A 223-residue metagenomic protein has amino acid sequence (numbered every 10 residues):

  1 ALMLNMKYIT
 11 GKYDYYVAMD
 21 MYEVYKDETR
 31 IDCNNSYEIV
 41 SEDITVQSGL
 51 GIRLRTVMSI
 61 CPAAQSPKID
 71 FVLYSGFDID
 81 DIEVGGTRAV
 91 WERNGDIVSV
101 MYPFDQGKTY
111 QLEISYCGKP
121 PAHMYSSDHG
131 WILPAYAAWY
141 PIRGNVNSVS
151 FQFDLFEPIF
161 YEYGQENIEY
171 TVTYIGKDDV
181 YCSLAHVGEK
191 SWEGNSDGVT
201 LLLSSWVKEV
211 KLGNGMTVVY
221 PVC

Functional and structural regions predicted by a protein language model:
A1-G51: N-terminal, polar/Ser/Thr-rich
N5-Y15, C117-L202: Extended, low-hydrophobicity, Ser/Thr/Pro/Gly-biased non-transmembrane segments
V40-Q47, M101-P103, H186, E209: Short amphipathic beta-strand and strand-loop transition segments with alternating hydrophobic
D43-I44, M58, R88-A89, S99-F104 (+1 more regions): Beta-strand-rich interaction surfaces with strong enrichment in secreted/lumenal proteins
L54-S75: Ligand-binding face of N-terminal immunoglobulin V-set domains in extracellular IgSF glycoproteins
R55-V57, Q111-S115, T171-T173: Residues within well-ordered beta-strands of beta-sheet-rich folds
G76-I132, S191-E193: A surface-exposed beta-strand-loop module
N214-C223: Acidic/histidine-rich, surface-exposed loop or edge segments in extracytoplasmic proteins
